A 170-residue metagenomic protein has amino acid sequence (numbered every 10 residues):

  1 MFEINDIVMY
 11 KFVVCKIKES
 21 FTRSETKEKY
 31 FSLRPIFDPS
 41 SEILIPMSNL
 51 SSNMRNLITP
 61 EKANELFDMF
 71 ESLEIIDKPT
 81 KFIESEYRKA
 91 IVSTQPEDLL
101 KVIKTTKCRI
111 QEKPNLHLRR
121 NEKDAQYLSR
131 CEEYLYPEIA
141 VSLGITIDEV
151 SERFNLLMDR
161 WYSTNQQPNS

Functional and structural regions predicted by a protein language model:
M1-R55: A positional/architectural concept
R55-S170: Charge/polar-rich, low-complexity and marginally structured segments
